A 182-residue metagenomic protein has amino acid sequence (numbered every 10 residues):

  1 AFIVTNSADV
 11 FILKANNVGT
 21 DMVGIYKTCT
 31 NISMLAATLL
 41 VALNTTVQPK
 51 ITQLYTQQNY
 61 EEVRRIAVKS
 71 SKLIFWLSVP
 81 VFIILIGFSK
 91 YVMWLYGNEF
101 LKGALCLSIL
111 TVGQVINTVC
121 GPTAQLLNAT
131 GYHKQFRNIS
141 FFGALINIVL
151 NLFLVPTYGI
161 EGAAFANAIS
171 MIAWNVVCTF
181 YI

Functional and structural regions predicted by a protein language model:
I3, N31-M34, F82, Q114 (+2 more regions): Residue-level recognition of pore/gate-forming positions within transmembrane alpha-helices of multi-pass
I3-I12, A42-T46, S70, I74 (+3 more regions): Short helix-kink/termination motifs in transmembrane helices of multi-pass secondary transporters
I3-L35, Q53-L54, K90-N98, T157: Helix-terminus/linker motif at the lipid-water interface of multi-pass membrane proteins
T20-M22, V68, L85-V115: Interfacial segments at transmembrane-helix termini and the short loops linking adjacent helices
K27, N59-F88, A104-L107: Interfacial transmembrane-helix starts/ends
C29-N59, R64-S71, A124-A129: Helix-loop junctions and terminal segments of transmembrane helices in multi-pass membrane transport/translocation
S89, M93, A104, G131-K134 (+2 more regions): Membrane-interface helix-loop junctions in multi-pass transport and translocation proteins
T111-F142, I182: Membrane-interface junctions at transmembrane-helix termini in multi-pass inner-membrane proteins
